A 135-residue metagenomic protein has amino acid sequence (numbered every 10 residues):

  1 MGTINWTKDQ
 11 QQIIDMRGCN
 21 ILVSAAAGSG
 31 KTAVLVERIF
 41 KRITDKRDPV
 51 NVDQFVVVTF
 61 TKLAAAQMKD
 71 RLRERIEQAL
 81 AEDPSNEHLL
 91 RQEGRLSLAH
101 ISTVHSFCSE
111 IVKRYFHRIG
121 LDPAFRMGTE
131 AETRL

Functional and structural regions predicted by a protein language model:
M1-G120: P-loop NTPase Walker
A124-G128: Flexible beta-alpha connector loops of hexameric P-loop NTPases
